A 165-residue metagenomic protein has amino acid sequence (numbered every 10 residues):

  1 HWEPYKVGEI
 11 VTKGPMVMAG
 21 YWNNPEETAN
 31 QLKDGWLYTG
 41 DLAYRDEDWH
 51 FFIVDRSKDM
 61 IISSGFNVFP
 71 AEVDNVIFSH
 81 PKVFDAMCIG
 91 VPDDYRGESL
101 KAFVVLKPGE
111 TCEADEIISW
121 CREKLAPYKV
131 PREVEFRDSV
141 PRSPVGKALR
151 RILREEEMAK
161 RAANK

Functional and structural regions predicted by a protein language model:
H1-G8, V17-A19, A29, K33-D34 (+1 more regions): Conserved ATP-binding loop and adjacent catalytic segment of the adenylate-forming AMP-binding
E9, G14, A19-N23, E27-N30 (+4 more regions): AMP-binding/adenylate-forming catalytic core of the ANL superfamily
V134-R137: General small-molecule cofactor/ligand-binding pocket signal
E155-K165: Acidic/polar alpha-helix N-cap and adjacent early helical turns within long charge-rich amphipathic helices/linkers
